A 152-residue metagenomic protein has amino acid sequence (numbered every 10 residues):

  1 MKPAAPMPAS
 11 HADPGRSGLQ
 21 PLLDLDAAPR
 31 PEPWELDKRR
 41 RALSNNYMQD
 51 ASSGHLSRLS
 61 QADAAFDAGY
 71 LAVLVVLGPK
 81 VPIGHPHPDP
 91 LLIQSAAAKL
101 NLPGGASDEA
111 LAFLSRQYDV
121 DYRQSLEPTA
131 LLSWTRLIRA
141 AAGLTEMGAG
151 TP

Functional and structural regions predicted by a protein language model:
M1-P152: Terminal alpha-helical segments
